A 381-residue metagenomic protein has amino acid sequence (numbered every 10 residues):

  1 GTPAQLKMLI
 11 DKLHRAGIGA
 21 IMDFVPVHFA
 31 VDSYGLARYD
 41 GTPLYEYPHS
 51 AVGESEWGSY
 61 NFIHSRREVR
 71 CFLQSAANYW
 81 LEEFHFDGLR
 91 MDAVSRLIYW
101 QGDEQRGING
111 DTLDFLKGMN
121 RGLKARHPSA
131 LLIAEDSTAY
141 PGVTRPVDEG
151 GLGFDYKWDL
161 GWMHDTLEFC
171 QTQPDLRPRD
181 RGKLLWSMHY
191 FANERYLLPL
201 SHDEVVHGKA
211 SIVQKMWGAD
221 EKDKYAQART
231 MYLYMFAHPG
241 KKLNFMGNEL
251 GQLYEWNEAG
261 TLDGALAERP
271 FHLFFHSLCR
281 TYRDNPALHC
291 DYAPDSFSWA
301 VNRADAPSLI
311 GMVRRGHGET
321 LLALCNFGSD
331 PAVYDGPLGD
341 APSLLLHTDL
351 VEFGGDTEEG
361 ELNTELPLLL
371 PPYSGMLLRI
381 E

Functional and structural regions predicted by a protein language model:
G1-F86, R90-I108: Substrate-binding/active-site clefts of carbohydrate-active enzymes
G1-G19, C71, G110-L116, D223-A226 (+3 more regions): Aromatic- and glycine-enriched glycan-recognition loops and surfaces that form the carbohydrate-binding subsites
H85-D87, W100-E258, A287, W299-A306 (+1 more regions): Conserved alpha/beta catalytic core and glycan-binding cleft of carbohydrate-active enzymes
N120-R121, H127-P128, D263-W299: Aromatic- and carboxylate-lined catalytic core of secreted/periplasmic carbohydrate-active enzymes
P331-L350: Beta-strand-rich binding/interaction modules
L345-N363: Solvent-exposed beta-strand/loop surfaces of large extracellular or lumenal domains
E358-E381: C-terminal beta-strand-rich structural cap/linker in extracellular carbohydrate-active enzymes
